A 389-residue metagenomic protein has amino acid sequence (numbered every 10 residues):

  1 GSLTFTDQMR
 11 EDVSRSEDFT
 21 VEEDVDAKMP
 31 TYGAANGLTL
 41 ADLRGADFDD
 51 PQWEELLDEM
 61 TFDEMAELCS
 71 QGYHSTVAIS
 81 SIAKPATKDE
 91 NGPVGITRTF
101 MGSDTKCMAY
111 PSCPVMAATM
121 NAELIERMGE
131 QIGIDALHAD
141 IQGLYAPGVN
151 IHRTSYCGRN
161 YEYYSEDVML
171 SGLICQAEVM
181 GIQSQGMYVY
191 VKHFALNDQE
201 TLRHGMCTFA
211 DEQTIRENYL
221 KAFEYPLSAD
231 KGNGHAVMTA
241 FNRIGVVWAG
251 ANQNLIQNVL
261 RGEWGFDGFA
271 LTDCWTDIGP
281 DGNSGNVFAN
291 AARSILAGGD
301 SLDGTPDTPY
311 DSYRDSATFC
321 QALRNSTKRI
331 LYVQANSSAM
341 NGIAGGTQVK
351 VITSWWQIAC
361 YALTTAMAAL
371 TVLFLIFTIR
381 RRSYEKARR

Functional and structural regions predicted by a protein language model:
G1-R389: Glycoside hydrolase catalytic-domain context in secreted enzymes
